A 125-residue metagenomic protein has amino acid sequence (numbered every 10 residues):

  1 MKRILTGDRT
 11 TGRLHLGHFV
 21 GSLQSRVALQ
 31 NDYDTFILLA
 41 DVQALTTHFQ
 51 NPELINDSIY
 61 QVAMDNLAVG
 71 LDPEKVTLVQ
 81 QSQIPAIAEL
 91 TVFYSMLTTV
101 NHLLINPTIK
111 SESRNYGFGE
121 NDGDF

Functional and structural regions predicted by a protein language model:
M1-F125: NTP-dependent nucleotidyl-transfer catalytic core
